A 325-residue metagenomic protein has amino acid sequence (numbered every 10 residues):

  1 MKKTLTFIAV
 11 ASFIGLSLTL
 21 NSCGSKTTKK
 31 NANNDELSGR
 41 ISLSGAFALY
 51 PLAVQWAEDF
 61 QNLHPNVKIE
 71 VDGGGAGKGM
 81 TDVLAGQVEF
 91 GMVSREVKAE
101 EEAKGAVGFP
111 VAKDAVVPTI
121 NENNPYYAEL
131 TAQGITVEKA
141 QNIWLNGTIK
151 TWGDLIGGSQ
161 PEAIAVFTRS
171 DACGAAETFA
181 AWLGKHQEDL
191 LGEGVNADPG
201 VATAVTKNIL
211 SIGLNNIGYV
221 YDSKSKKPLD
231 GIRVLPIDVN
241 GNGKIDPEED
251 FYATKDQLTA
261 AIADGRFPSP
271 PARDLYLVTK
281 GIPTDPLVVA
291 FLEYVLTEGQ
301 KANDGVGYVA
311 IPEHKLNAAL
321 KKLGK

Functional and structural regions predicted by a protein language model:
M1-A9: Bacterial N-terminal signal peptides that target proteins for export
T4, C23-L84, V93-V97, E102 (+3 more regions): Exported/periplasmic ABC-transporter solute-binding proteins
V10-L16: Core hydrophobic alpha-helical transmembrane segments of single-pass membrane proteins
L18-S22: C-terminal motif of bacterial Sec signal peptides marking the signal peptidase cleavage site
Q87: Conserved functional loop/turn residues at catalytic and ligand-binding sites
